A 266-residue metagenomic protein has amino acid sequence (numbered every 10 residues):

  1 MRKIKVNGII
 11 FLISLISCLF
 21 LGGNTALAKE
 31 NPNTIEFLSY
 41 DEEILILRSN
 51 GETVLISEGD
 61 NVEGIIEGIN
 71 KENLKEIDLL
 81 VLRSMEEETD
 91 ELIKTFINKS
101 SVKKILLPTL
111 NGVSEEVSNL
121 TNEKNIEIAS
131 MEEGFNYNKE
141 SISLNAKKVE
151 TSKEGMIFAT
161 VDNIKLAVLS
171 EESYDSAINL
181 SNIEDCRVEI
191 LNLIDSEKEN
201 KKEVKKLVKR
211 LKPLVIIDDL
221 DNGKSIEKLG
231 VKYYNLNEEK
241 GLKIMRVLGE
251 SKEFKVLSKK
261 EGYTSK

Functional and structural regions predicted by a protein language model:
M1-A28: Sec-dependent N-terminal signal peptides of Gram-positive bacterial secreted proteins and lipoproteins
G22-L79, I128-R187, L193, E199 (+1 more regions): Core dinuclear metal-dependent hydrolase active-site scaffold
K29, L47-R48, I97, E115-T121 (+3 more regions): Short loop/helix-cap segments at secondary-structure boundaries that form the rim of catalytic
E42, T109-E115, E133, D219-K224: Short, polar loop motifs at secondary-structure junctions
N61-P108, N179-I217: Active-site metal-binding motif and surrounding structural segment of the metallo-beta-lactamase
G68, L92, F96, V113-I126 (+2 more regions): Short, aromatic/basic amphipathic alpha-helical patches
V102-L107, I126-M131, Y233-L236: Short hydrophobic/aromatic-enriched beta-strand-loop microsegments
R210, L214, D221-K224, N235-K243 (+1 more regions): CN hydrolase (nitrilase-like) catalytic-core segments centered on the catalytic cysteine and neighboring Lys/Glu
